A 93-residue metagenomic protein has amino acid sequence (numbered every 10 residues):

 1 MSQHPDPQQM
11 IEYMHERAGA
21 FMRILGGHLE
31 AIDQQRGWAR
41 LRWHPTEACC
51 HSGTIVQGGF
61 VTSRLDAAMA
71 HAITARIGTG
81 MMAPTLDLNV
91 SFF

Functional and structural regions predicted by a protein language model:
M1-F93: Terminal targeting signals and extreme-terminal segments of soluble enzymes
